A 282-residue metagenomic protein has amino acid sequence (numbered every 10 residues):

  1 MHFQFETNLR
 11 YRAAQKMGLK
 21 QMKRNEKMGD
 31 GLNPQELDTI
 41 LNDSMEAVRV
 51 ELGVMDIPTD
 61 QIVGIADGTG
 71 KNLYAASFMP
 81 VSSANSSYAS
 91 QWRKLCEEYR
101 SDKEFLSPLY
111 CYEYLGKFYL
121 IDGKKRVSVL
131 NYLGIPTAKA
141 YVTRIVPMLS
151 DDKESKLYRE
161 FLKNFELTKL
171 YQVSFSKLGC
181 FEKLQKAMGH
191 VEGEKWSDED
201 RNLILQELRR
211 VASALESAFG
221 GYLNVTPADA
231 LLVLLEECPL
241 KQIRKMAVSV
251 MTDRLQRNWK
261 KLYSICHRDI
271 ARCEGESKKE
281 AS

Functional and structural regions predicted by a protein language model:
M1-I121, K125, N131-Y132, K177-G189 (+1 more regions): Short, charged/polar connector segments at secondary-structure boundaries
S83-Y88, I145-E192: Amphipathic, charge-rich alpha-helical segments that serve as recognition/docking helices
V127-K153: Compact mixed alphabeta submodule
L178, A187-R210: Long, charge-rich alpha-helical interaction segments
